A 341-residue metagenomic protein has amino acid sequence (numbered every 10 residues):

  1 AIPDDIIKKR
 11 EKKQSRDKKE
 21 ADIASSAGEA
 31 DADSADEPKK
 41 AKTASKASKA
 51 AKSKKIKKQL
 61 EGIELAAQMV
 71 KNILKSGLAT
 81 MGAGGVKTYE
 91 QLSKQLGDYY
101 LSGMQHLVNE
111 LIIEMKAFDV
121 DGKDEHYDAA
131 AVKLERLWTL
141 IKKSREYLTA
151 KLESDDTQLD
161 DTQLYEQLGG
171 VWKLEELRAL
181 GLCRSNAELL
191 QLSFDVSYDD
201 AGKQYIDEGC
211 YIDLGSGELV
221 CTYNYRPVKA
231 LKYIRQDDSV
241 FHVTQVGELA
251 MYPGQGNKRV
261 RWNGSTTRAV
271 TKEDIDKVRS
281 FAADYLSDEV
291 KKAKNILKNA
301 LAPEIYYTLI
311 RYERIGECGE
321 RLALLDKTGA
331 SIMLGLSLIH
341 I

Functional and structural regions predicted by a protein language model:
A1: Active-site-proximal cofactor/substrate-binding loop regions of enzyme domains
K12-L168: Extended alpha-helical scaffolds
D161-L334: Extended, amphipathic alpha-helical scaffolds
I339-I341: Conserved small/polar residues in nucleotide/adenosyl-binding loops
